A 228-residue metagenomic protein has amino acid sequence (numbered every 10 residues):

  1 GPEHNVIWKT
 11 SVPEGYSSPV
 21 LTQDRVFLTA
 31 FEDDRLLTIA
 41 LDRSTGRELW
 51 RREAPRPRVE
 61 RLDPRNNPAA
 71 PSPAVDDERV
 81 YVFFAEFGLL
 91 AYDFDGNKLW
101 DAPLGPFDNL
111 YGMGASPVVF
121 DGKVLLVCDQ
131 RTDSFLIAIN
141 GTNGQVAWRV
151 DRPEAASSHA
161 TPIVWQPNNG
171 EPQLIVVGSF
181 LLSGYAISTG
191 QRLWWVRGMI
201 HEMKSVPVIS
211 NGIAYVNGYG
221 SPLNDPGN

Functional and structural regions predicted by a protein language model:
G1-N228: Noncatalytic, solvent-exposed loop/strand surfaces of beta-propeller-type extracellular/periplasmic domains
